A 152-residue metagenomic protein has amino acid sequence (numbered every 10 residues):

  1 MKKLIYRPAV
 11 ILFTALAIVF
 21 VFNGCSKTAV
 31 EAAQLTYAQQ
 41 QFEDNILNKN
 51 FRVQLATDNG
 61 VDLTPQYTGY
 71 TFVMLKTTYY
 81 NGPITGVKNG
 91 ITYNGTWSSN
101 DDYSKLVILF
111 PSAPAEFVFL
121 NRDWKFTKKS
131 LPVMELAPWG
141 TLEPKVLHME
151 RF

Functional and structural regions predicted by a protein language model:
M1-K2, S26: N-terminal hydrophobic targeting signals that begin at the initiator methionine
K2-L12: Bacterial N-terminal signal peptides that target proteins for export
L12-F13, Q39: Generic detector of short alpha-helix boundary/capping microenvironments and adjacent low-complexity segments
A15-V19: Alpha-helical transmembrane segments
F20-G24: C-terminal motif of bacterial Sec signal peptides marking the signal peptidase cleavage site
S26-T92, D102-F152: Lipid interaction determinants
W97: Acyl-CoA/ACP chain-elongation machinery
